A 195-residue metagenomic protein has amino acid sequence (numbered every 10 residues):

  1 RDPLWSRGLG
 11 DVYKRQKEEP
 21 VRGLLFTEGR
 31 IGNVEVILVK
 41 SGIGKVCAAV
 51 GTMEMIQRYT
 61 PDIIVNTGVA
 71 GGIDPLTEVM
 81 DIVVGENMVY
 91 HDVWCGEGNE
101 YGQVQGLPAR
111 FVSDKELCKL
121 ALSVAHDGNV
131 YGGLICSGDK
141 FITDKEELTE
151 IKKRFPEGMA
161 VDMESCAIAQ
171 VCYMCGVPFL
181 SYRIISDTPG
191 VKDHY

Functional and structural regions predicted by a protein language model:
D2-L9, Y13: Single conserved hydrophobic/aromatic residue that forms the stacking wall/gate of nucleotide- or nucleobase-binding
D11-R22, D127-G133: Short secondary-structure junctions
G51-Y59: Short, well-structured alpha-helical segments in soluble
T60-V65: Proline-aspartate-enriched helix->loop->beta-strand connector
I73-F155: Mid-sequence, gly/pro-rich, charge-dense loop/helix-turn segments that line enzyme active sites
D162-L180: Short glycine-rich, acidic/polar surface loops and turns
F179, I185-Y195: Regulatory input/activation interfaces that engage signals or partners
